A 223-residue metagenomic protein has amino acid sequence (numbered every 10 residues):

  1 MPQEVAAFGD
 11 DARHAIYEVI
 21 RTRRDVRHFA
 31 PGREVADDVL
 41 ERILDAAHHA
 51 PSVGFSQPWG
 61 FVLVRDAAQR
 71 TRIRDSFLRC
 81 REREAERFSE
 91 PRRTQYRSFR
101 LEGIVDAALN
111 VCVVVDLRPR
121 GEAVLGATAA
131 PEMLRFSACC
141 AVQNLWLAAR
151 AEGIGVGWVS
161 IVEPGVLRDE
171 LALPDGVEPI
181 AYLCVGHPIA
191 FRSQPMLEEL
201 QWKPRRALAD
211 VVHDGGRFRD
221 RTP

Functional and structural regions predicted by a protein language model:
Q3-F8, A12-A15, V19, V26 (+1 more regions): C-terminal helix-cap and adjacent tail motif
V26-R42: A short N-terminal beta-strand-loop micro-motif at the entrance of redox/enzyme domains
I43-A47, V111, P119-E170: Small-aliphatic-rich amphipathic alpha-helix that forms the alpha element of a beta-alpha
H49-F55: Glycine-rich phosphate/pyrophosphate-binding beta-alpha loops
Q57-A138: Glycine/small-residue-rich phosphate/adenosyl-binding loop
R81-F88, A172-M196: A glycine-rich helix N-cap at a beta->alpha junction
V115, I161, H187: Short secondary-structure boundary segments
